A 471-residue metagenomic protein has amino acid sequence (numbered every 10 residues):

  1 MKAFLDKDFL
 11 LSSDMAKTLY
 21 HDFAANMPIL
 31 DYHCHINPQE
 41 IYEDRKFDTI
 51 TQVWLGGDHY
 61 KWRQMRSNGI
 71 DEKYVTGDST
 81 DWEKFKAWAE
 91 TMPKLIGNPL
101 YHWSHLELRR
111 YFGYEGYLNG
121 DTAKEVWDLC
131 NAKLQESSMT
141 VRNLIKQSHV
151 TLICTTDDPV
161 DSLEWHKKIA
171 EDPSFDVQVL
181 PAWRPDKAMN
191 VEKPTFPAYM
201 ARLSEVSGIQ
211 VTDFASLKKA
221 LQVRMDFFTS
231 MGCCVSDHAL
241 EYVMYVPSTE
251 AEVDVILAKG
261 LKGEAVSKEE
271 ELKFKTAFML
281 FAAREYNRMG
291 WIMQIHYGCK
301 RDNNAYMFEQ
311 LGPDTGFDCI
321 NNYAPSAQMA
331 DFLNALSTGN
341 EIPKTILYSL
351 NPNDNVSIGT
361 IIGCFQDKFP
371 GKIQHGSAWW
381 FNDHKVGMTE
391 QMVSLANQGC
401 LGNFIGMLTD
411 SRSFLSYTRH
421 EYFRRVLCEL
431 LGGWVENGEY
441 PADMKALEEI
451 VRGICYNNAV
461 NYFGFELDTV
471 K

Functional and structural regions predicted by a protein language model:
K2-M289, E341-P343, L347-P352, V356-G359 (+1 more regions): Metal-cofactor-binding active-site regions of metalloenzymes
E270, G316-C319: Metal/cofactor-centered catalytic core regions of large enzymes
M293-I295: C-terminal amphipathic alpha-helical interaction region
N304: Hard-cation-handling environments
F308-G316: Short glycine/proline- and charge-enriched loop/turn segments that cap or connect secondary-structure elements
Y323-M329: Divalent-cation-assisted or electrostatically stabilized phosphate/pyrophosphate-binding catalytic cores
F332-T338: Short, basic/hydrophobic alpha-helical segments
